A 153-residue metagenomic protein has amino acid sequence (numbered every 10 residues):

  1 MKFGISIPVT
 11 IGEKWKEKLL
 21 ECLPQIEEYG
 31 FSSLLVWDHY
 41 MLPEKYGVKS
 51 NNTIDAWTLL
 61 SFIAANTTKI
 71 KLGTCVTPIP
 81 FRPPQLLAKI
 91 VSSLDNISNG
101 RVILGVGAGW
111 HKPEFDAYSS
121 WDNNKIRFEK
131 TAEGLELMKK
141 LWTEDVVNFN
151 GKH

Functional and structural regions predicted by a protein language model:
M1-I11, K69, W110-F115, K152: N-terminal small/glycine-rich loop or linker at the start of catalytic domains across soluble metabolic enzymes
M1-N66: N-terminal beta1-alpha1-beta2 module of alpha/beta enzyme domains
F3-I7, L34-V36, K71-T74, V102-V106: Hydrophobic faces of well-ordered beta-strands that scaffold small-molecule active sites in alpha/beta enzyme cores
I5-E17, C75-Q85, W121: Active-site mouth loops of central-metabolism enzymes
Y29, A65-I70, L137, L141-D145: A structural motif corresponding to the C-terminal end of an alpha-helix and its immediate exit/capping segment
H39, P78, A108: Residue-level "edge-of-site" marker
L42-G47, P83-H153: Internal, glycine-rich beta/alpha segment that forms the wall or movable "lid" of small-molecule/cofactor binding
S61-A65, K71-P80: Structural motif corresponding to the early beta-alpha repeats
